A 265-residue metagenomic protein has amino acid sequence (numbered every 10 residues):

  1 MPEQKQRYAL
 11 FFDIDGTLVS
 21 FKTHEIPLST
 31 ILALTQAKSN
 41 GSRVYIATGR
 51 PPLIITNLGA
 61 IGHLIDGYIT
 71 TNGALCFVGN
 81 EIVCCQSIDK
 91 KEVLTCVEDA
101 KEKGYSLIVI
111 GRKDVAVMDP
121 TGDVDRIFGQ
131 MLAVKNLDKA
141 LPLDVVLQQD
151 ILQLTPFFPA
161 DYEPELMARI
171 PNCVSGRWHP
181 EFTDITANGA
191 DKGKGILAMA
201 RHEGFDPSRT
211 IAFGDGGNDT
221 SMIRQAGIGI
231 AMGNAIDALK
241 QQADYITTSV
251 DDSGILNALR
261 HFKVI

Functional and structural regions predicted by a protein language model:
M1-F12, S39: Non-catalytic pre-domain segments flanking phosphatase-related domains
Y8-T23: Asp-based phosphoryl-transfer active-site loop
E25-V124: Active-site phosphate-binding/coordination module
A37, T48, N72, L154 (+4 more regions): Residue-level signal for inorganic ion chemistry
L53-N57, E165, G195, S221-M222 (+2 more regions): Phosphate- and divalent-cation-binding pockets in alpha/beta enzyme and binding domains that engage nucleotide-derived
I61-L64, T71-N72, R169-N172, Q225-A226 (+1 more regions): Short, structured coil segments at secondary-structure junctions
D99, K103-F213, G217-Q225, N234: Conserved acidic, metal-coordinating active-site core of Asp-based, Mg2+-dependent phosphoryl-transfer enzymes
Q225, I230, I236-I265: Asp-based, Mg2+/Mn2+-dependent phosphohydrolase catalytic module
